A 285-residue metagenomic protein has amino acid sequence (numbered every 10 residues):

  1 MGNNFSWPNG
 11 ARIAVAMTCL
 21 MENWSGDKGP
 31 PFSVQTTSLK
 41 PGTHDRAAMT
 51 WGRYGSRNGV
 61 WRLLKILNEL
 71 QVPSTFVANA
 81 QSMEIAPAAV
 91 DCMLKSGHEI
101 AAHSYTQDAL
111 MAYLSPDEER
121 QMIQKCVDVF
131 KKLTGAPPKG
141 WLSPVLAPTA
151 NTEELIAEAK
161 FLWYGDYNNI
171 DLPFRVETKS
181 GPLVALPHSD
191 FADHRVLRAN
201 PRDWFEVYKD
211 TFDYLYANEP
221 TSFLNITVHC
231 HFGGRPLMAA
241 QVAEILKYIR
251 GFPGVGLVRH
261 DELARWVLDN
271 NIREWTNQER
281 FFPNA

Functional and structural regions predicted by a protein language model:
M1-V184, F205-I226, F232-A285: Catalytic alpha-helical scaffold of carbohydrate-active enzymes acting on polysaccharides/glycoconjugates
A185-A199, D203: Positively charged, amphipathic and often flexible ligand-engagement surfaces
